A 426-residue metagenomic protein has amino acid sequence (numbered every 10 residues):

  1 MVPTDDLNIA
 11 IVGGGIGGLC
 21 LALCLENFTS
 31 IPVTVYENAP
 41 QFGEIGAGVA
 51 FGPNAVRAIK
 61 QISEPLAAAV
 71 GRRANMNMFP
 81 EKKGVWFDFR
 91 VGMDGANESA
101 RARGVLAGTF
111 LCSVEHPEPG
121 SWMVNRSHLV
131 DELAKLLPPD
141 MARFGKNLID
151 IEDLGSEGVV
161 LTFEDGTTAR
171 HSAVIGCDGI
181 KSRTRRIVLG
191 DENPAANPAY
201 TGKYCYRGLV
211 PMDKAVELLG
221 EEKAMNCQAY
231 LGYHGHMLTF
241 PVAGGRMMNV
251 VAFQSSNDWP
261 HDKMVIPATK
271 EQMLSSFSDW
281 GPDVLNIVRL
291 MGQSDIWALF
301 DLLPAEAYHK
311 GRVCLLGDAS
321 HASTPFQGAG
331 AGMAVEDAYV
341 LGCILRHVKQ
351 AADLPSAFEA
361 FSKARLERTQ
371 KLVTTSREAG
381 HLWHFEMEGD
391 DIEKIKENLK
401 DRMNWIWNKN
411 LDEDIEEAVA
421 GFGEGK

Functional and structural regions predicted by a protein language model:
P3-A10, G71, M78-P80, D88-A102 (+2 more regions): C-terminal helical "tail/cap" subdomain of flavin- and related membrane-associated enzymes
N8, P32, M247: Residues at the starts of beta-strands that form the adenosine-phosphate
I11-F28, Y36, I175-G176, Y206 (+3 more regions): Conserved mid-domain beta->alpha element of the FAD-binding
G17, Q41, K181: Conserved Rossmann-like nucleotide-cofactor binding loop
E26-A47: Glycine-rich FAD pyrophosphate-binding loop
F42-G43, R183-T184, A322-T324: Catalytic P-loop NTPase motifs of RecA-like helicase/translocase cores
I45-L136, W383: Active-site-adjacent segment of FAD-dependent monooxygenases/related oxidoreductases
A67-V70, G95-N97, E118-G292, A305: Conserved FAD-binding catalytic core of PHBH/FMO-like flavoproteins
